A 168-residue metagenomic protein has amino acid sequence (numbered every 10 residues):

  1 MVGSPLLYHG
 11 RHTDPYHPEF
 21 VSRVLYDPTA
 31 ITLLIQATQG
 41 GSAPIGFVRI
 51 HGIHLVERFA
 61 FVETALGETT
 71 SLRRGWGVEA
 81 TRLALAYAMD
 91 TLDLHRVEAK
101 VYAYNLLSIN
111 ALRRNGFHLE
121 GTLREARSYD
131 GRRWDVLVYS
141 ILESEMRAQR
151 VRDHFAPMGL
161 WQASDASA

Functional and structural regions predicted by a protein language model:
M1-H12: Helix-loop element at the rim of GNAT/NAT acetyltransferase active sites that forms part of the acceptor-substrate
M1-V2, H17, V21, V62: Hydrophobic alpha-helical core bundles mediating ligand binding, dimerization, or RNAP-core interactions
S4, D27, T91: Acidic-histidine catalytic/liganding microenvironments
G10-T32, A37: Active-site rim helix/loop that mediates acceptor-substrate recognition in acyltransferases
T32, Q39-A168: Acyl-donor (CoA/ACP) binding surface of acyl/acetyltransferases
